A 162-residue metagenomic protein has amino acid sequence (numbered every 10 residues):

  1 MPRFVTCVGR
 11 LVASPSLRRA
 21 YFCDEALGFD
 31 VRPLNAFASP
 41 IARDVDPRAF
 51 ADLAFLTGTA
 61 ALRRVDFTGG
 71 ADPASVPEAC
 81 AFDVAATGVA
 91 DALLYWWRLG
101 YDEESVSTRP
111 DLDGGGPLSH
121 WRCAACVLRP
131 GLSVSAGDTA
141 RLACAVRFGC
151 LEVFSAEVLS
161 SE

Functional and structural regions predicted by a protein language model:
M1-S161: Class I SAM-binding transferase module
